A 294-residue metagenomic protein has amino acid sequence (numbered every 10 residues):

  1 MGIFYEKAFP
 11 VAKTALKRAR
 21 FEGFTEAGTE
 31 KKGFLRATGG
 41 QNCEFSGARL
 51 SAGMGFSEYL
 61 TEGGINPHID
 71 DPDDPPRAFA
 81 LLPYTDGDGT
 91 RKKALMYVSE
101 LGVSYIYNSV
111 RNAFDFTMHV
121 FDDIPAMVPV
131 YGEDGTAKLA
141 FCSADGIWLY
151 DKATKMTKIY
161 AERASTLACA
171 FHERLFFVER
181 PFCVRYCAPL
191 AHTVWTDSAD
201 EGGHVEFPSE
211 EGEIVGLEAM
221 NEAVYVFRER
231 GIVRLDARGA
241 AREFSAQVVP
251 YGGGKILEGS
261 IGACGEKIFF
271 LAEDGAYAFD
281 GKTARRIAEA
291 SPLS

Functional and structural regions predicted by a protein language model:
M1-A113, S165-R234: N-terminal beta-propeller domains
G2, K138, E210-S294: Beta-sheet-dominated scaffold domains
H68-D74, M118-D122, K158-E162, E206-E210 (+2 more regions): Surface loop/turn motifs at the tips and blade-to-blade linkers of beta-strand repeat domains
D86-K92, D134-T136, A240-R242: Short, solvent-exposed loop/turn segments that connect beta-strands within catalytic domains and beta-strand-rich
S104-F114, I147-I159, C183-H204, V233-F244 (+1 more regions): Surface-exposed loop/turn elements that mediate protein-protein interactions on large endomembrane-trafficking
V110-E133: A broadly used, surface-exposed interaction patch
M127-Y160: Hydrophobic or amphipathic alpha-helical targeting/insertion segments
G132, L139, C169-F171, A263-C264: Short, repeating "repeat-unit edge" segments in beta-repeat architectures
